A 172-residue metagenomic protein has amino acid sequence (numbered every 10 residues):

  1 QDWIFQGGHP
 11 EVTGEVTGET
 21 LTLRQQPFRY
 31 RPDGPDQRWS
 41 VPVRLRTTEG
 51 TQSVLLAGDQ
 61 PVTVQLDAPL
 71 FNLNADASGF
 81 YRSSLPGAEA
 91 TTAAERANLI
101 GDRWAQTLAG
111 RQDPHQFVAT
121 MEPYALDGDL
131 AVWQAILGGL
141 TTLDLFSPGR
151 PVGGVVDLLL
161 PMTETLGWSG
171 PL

Functional and structural regions predicted by a protein language model:
Q1-L172: Non-catalytic accessory/interaction domains
